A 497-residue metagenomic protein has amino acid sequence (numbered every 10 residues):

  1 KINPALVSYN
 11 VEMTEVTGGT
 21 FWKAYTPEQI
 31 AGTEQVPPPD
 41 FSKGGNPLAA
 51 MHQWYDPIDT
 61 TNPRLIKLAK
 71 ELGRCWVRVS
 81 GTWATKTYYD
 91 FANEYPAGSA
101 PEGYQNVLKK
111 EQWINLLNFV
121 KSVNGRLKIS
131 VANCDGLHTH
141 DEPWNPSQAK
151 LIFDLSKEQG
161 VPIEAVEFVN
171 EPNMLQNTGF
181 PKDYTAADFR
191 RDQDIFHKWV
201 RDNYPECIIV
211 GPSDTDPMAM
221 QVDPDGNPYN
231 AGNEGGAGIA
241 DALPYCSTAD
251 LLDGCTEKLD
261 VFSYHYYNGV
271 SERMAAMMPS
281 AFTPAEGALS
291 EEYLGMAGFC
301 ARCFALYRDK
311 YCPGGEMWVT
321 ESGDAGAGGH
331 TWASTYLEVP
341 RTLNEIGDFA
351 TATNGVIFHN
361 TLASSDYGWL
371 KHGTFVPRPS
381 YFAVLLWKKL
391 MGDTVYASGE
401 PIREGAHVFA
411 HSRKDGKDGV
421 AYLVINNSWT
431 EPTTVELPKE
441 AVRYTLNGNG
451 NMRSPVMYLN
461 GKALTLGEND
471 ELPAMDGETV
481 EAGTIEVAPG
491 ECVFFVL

Functional and structural regions predicted by a protein language model:
K1-F168, P172-G236, L243-Y245, D253-K258 (+4 more regions): Non-catalytic accessory regions flanking glycosidase/transglycosidase catalytic cores in CAZymes
Q105-L108, I114, Y267-A327: Glycoside hydrolase catalytic-domain groove-lining segments
T256-N268, E272: Anion-binding catalytic surfaces of enzymes that hydrolyze or transfer phosphate/sulfate esters
T335: Ligand-binding pocket segment of bilobal, Venus flytrap-like solute-binding proteins
